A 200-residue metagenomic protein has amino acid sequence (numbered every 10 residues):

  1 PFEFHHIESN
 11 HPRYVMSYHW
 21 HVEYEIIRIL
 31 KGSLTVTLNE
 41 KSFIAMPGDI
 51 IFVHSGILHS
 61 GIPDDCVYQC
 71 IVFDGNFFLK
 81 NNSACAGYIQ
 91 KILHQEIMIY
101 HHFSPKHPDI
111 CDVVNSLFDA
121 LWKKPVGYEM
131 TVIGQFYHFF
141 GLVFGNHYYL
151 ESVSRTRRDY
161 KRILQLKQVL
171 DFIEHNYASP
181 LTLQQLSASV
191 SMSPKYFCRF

Functional and structural regions predicted by a protein language model:
P1-I7, L58-W122, G141-L150: A hydrophobic/aromatic-rich effector-binding and dimerization subdomain of bacterial HTH-type transcriptional regulators
P1-M46, I50, P63-D65, C85-Y88 (+1 more regions): Generic protein-terminus/edge-of-domain signal
N10, L150-R157: Short, Lys/Arg-enriched N-terminal segment that forms or immediately precedes the first helix of a structured domain
L30, C111-P125, L170, E174-Y177: Regular secondary-structure segments
H54-G56: Residue-level recognition of conserved beta-strand edge/terminus positions
D109, R158-V169: N-terminal positioning helix adjacent to the helix-turn-helix/winged-helix DNA-binding module
L121-H138, Y160: All-alpha amphipathic helical-bundle segments outside canonical DNA-binding/catalytic cores that form hydrophobic
G145-Y148, Q168, F172-F200: Basic/polar phosphate-binding segments, predominantly the helix-turn-helix DNA-binding elements of transcriptional
